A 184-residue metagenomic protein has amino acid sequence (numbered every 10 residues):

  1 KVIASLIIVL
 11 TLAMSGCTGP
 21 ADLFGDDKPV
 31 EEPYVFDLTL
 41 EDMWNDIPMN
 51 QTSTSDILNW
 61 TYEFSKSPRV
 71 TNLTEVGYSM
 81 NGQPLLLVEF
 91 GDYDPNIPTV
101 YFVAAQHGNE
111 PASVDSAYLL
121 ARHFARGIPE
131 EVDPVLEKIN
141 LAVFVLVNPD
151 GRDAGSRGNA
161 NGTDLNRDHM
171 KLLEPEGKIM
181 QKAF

Functional and structural regions predicted by a protein language model:
K1-K28: Secretory targeting signatures
C17-F24, L73, L85-L87, P129-V135 (+2 more regions): Residue-level recognition of alpha-helix boundary/capping or hinge positions
G19-P84: Short glycine- and acidic-rich boundary segments immediately preceding or forming the N-terminal edge of structured
M43-Q51, Q106-N109, D164-K171: Second-shell loop/turn segments in exported
S79, G108-P111: Gly/Ser/Thr-rich loops at beta-strand to alpha-helix junctions that form or flank small-molecule/cofactor-binding
L87-N96, A105: Short beta-strand-to-loop junctions in surface cap/lid or active-site-entrance loops
N96-Y101, P111-F184: Active-site/substrate-binding loop(s) of hydrolase catalytic cores
